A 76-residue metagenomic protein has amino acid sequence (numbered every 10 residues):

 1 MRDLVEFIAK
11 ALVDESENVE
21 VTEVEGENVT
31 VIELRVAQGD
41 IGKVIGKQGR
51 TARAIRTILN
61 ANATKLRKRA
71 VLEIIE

Functional and structural regions predicted by a protein language model:
M1-K43, A52-E76: RNA-contacting regions in translation and RNA-metabolism proteins, encompassing KH/S1 modules where present
